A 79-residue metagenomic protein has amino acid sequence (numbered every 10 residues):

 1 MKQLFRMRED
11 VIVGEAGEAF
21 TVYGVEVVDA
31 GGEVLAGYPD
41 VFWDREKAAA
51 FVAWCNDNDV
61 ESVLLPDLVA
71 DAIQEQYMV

Functional and structural regions predicted by a protein language model:
M1-G24: Short N-terminal "domain-start" leader segments that mark the transition from disordered tails or signal peptides into
M1-R8, K47-A50, D59, D71: Negatively charged, low-complexity tracts enriched in Asp/Glu with abundant Ser/Thr
D10-I12, A30, R45: Generic structural motif
E15-A16, A50, I73, Y77: A ubiquitous, low-specificity "background" feature that marks scattered single residues across proteins without
E18-D40: A short, structured beta-strand/loop element
G24-V27, W43-E46, N58-V60: Short, low-complexity, polar/charged sequence segments that are solvent-exposed and flexible
G32-C55: A short, exposed loop/beta-hairpin motif centered on an aromatic-Gly-Thr core
N58-V79: Short, mixed-charge low-complexity intrinsically disordered segments
